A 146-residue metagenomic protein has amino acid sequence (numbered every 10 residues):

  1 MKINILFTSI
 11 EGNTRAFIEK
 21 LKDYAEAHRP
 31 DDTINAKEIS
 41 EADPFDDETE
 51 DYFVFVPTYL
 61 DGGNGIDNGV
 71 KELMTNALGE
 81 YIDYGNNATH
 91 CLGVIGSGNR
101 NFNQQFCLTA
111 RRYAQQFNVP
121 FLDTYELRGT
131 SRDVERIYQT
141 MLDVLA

Functional and structural regions predicted by a protein language model:
M1-V70, T75-N76: N-terminal beta1-alpha1-beta2 submodule of the flavodoxin-like/Rossmannoid cofactor-binding fold
E50-A146: FMN-binding flavodoxin-like domain, especially the glycine-rich phosphate-binding loop
